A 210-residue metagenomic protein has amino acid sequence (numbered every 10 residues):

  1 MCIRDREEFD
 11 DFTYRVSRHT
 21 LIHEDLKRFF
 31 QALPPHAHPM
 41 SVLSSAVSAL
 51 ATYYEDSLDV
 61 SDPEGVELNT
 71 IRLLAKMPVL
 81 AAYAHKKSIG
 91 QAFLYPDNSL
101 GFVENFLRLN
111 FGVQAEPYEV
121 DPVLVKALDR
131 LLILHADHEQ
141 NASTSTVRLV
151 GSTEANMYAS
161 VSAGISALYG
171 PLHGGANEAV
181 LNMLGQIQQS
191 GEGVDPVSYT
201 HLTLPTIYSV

Functional and structural regions predicted by a protein language model:
M1-D5, T200-T206: Conserved small/polar residues in nucleotide/adenosyl-binding loops
R4-R28: An N-terminal structural lobe/cap that precedes and organizes the functional/catalytic core across diverse proteins
E7-T13, T146, S162, N177-L184: Short hydrophobic alpha-helical segments that form membrane-spanning helices or hydrophobic packing faces of helical
Q31, P35, D62-N69, E116 (+3 more regions): Non-transmembrane, amphipathic alpha-helical segments
L33-K76, L80: Hydrophobic alpha-helical hairpins/lids featuring a short glycine-rich hinge
L74-A75, A82-F93: Contiguous, non-catalytic segments that form substrate-binding/exosite surfaces or channel walls
S88, A92-S160, A167, N182-L202 (+1 more regions): Accessory "access/gating" subregions that flank catalytic or transport cores
